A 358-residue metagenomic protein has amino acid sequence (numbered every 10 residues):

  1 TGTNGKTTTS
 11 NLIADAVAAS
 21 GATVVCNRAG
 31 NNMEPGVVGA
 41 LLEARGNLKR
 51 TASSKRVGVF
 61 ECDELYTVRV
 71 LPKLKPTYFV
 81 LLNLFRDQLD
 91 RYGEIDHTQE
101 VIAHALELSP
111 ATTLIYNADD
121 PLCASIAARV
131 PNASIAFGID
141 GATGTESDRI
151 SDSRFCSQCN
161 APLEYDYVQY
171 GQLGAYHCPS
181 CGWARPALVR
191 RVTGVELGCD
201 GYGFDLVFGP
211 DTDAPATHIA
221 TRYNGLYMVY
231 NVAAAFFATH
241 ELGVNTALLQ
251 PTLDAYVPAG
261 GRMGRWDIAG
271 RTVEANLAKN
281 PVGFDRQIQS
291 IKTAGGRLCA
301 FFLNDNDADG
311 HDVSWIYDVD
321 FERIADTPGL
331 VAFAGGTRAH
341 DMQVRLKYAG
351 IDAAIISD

Functional and structural regions predicted by a protein language model:
T1-G138, E146-F155: Phosphate-binding loop of NTP-binding sites
K55-G58, P110-L114, R271-V273, D326-F333: Short active-site oxyanion
C62-D87, S125-H218: Extended acidic/charged loop-beta regions that coordinate divalent cations and stabilize anionic phosphate/carboxylate
T67, P121-S125, T143-G144, A308-H311 (+1 more regions): Short, charged/polar "capping" segments at the starts of alpha-helices and the immediately preceding loops
L82, I115, N231, A235 (+1 more regions): Residue-level signal for inorganic ion chemistry
S151-R154, Y223-A234, A259-G261: Short glycine/threonine-rich catalytic loop with a Thr-x-Gly-x-Asp
W183, L197-C199, A238-E274, A278: Gly/charged, well-structured mid-domain segments that form the phosphate/adenylate-handling core of ATP-dependent
A259, L277-S357: Active-site beta-alpha connecting loops in nucleotide-dependent enzymes
